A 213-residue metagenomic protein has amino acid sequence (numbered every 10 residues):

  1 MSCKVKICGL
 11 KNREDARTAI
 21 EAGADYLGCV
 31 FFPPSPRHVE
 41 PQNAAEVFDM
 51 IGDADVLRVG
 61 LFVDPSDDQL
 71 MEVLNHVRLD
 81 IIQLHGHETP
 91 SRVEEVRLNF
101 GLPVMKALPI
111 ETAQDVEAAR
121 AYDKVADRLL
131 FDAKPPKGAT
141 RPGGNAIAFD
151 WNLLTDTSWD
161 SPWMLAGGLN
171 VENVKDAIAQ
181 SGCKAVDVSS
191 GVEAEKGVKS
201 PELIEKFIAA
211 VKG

Functional and structural regions predicted by a protein language model:
M1-A185, S190-G213: Conserved N-terminal beta1-alpha1 strand-loop-helix module at the mouth
